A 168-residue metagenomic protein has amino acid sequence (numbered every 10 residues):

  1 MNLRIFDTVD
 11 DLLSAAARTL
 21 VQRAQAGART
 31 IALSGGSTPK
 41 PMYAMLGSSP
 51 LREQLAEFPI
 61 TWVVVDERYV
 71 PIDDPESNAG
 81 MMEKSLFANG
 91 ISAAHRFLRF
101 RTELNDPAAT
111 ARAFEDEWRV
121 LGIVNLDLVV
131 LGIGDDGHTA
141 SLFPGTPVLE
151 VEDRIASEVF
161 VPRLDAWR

Functional and structural regions predicted by a protein language model:
M1-I31: N-terminal glycine-/serine-/threonine-rich phosphate-binding loop
D11-L12, V70-R168: Conserved phosphate- and dinucleotide-binding cores of soluble alpha/beta proteins, encompassing both enzyme active
A17-Q25, G47, L51, E83-F87 (+1 more regions): Generic structural signal for well-ordered alpha-helical scaffold segments
T30, T61, N125-L128: Structural motif
L33-T38, L131-D135: Glycine-rich beta-strand-to-loop/alpha-helix junction loops that act as flexible
K40-Q54: Glycine-rich loop at the start of a catalytic domain that most often binds anionic cofactors/ligands
P50-T61, I91, V148: Short, conserved loop/helix-junction motifs that constitute active-site signature segments in enzyme catalytic cores
D66: Active-site catalytic microenvironments in core metabolic enzymes, especially phosphate/sugar-handling
